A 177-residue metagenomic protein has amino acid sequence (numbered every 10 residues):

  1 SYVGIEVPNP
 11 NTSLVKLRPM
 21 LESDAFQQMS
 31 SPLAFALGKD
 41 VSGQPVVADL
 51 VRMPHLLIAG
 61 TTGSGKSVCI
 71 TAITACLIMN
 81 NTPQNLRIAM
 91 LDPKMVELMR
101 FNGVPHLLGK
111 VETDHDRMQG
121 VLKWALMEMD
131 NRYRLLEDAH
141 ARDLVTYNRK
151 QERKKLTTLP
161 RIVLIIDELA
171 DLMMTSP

Functional and structural regions predicted by a protein language model:
Y2-E6, M20-A141, L159-P177: P-loop NTPase catalytic phosphate-binding loop
P10-L17: Short, charged/polar, Gly/Pro-enriched secondary-structure boundary elements
V121-W124, T146-T157: Conserved alpha-helical scaffold flanking the Walker A/P-loop in AAA+ ATPase domains
